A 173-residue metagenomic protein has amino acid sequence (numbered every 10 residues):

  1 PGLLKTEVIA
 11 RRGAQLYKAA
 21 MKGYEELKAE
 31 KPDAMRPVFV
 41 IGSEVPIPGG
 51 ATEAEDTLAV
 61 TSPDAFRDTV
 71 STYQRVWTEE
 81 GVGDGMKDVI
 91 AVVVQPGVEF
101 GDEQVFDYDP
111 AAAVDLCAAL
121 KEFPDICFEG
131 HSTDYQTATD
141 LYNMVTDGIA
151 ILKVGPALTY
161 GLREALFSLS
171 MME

Functional and structural regions predicted by a protein language model:
P1-G2, T137, D147-A165: Glycine-rich phosphate-binding active-site loops on the catalytic face of alpha/beta enzymes
P1-K121, D125-E129, T133, I149: Helix-rich catalytic cores of soluble enzyme domains
K5-I9, R163-M172: C-terminal helical cap(s) of enzyme catalytic domains, especially alpha/beta-barrels
M144: Conserved, mostly hydrophobic/aromatic
